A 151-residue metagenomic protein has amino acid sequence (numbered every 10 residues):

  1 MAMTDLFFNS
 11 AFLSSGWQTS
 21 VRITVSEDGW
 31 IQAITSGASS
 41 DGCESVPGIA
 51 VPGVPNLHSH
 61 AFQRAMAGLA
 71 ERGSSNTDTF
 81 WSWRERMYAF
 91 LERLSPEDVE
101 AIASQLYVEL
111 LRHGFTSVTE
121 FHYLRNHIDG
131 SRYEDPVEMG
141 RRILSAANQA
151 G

Functional and structural regions predicted by a protein language model:
M1-S39, I49: N-terminal metal-binding scaffold of metallo-dependent hydrolase/deaminase domains
A2-T4, G37-G42, M139-A146: Histidine/acidic residue-rich metal-binding segments in metalloenzymes
N9, G29, P47, H58 (+3 more regions): Divalent metal-coordination and catalytic microenvironments
I34, R64-A65: Residues that scaffold the ATP/ADP-binding catalytic core of kinase and kinase-like folds
P47-A50, S104: Short hydrophobic "helix-edge" motifs at membrane interfaces and signal-peptide entry regions
P52-R64: Histidine-centered catalytic micro-motifs
A65-A101, I128-D135: Active-site gating loops and adjacent loop-to-helix segments of metal-dependent hydrolytic enzymes
R93-G151: Active-site loop-helix segments enriched in His/Asp/Glu that coordinate and activate a nucleophilic water at divalent
